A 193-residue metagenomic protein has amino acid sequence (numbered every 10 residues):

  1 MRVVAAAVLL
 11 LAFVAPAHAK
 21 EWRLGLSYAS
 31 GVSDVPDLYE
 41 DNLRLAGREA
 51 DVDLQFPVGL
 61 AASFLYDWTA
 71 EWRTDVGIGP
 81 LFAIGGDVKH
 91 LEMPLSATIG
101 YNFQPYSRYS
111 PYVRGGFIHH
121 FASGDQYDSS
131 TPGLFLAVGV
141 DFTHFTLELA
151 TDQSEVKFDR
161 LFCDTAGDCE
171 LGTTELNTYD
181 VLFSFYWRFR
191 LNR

Functional and structural regions predicted by a protein language model:
M1-E21, R190-R193: Cleavable N-terminal export/targeting peptides
H18-W68, T178-R193: Short glycine/proline- and aromatic-enriched beta-strand/turn motifs that initiate or cap beta-hairpins
K20, V52-L60, K89-L95, Y109 (+3 more regions): Residues that define the transmembrane beta-barrel architecture of outer-membrane proteins
W22, A70-V76, Y106-Y109, F142-L149 (+1 more regions): Repeated loop/turn-to-beta-strand initiation elements of outer-membrane beta-barrel proteins
L24-Y28, A62, T74-I78, A97 (+4 more regions): Membrane-embedded beta-strand positions of outer-membrane beta-barrel proteins
Y28-D34, V58, Y66, I78-I84 (+6 more regions): Transmembrane beta-strands of outer-membrane beta-barrel pores
V32-L54, V76-E92, H119-S130, V156-L176: Flexible, solvent-exposed loop segments that connect beta-strands
T146-R193: Hydrophobic secondary-structure block in the mid-to-C-terminal portion of proteins
